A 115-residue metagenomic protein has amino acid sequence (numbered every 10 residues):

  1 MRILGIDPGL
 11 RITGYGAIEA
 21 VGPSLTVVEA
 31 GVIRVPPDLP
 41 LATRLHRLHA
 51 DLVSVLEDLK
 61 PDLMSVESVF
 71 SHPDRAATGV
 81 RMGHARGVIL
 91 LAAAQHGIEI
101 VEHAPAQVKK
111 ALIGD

Functional and structural regions predicted by a protein language model:
M1-D115: Phosphate- and other anionic-substrate recognition elements at nucleic-acid/protein interfaces
